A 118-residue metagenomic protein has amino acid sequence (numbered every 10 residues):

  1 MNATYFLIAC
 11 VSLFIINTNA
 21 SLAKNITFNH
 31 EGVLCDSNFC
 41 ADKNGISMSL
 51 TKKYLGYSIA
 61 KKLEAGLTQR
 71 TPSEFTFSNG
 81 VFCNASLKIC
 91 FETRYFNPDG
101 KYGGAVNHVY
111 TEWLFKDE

Functional and structural regions predicted by a protein language model:
M1-Y5: Positively charged n-region of N-terminal signal peptides that target proteins for export
F6-C10: Sec-dependent N-terminal signal peptides
L13-A20: C-terminal segment of classical bacterial N-terminal signal peptides
L22-E118: Post-signal/leader-peptide non-cytosolic segments of secretory proteins
